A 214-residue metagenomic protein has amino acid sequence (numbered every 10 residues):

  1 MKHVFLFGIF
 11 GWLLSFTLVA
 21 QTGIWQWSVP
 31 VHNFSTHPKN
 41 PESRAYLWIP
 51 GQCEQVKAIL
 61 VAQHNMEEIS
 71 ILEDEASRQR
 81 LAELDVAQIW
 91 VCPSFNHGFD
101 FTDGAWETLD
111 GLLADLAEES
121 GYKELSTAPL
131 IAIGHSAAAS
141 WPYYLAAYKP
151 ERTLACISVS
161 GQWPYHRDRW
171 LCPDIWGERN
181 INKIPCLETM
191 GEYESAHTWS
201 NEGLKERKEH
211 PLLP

Functional and structural regions predicted by a protein language model:
M1-V4: Positively charged n-region of N-terminal signal peptides that target proteins for export
F7-T17: Bacterial N-terminal signal peptides
L18-I59, G104, A128-I157, W163 (+2 more regions): A domain-start/cap signature at the N-terminus of enzymes
C53-D100, Y165-H166, A196: Short substrate-entry loop that stabilizes the transition state in hydrolases
Q55-I59, L84-I89, S126-P129, P150-C156 (+2 more regions): Loop/turn elements at helix/coil->beta-strand transitions in domains of secreted/extracellular proteins
H64-M66, H135, P142, A146-A147 (+2 more regions): Cell-envelope and extracellular/periplasmic
D100-E124: Alpha/beta-hydrolase active-site loop
A155-P214: The feature captures the conserved acid-bearing segment of alpha/beta-hydrolase catalytic domains
